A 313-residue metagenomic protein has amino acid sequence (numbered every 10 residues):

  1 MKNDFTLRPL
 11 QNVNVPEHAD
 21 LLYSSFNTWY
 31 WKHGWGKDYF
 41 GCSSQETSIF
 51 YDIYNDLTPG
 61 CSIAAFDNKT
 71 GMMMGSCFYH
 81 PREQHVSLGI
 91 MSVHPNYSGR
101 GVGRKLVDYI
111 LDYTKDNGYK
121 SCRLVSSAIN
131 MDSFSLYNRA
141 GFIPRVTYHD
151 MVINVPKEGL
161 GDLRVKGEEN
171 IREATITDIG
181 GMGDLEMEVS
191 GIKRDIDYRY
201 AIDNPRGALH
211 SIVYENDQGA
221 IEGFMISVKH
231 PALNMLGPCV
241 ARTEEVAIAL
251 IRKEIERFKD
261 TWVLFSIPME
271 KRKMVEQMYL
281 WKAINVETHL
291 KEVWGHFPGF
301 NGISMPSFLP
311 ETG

Functional and structural regions predicted by a protein language model:
M1-K2, N12-G34, G159-V165, T175-E188 (+1 more regions): A short, well-structured alpha-helix characteristic of acyl/acetyltransferase catalytic modules
H18, R139-M235, E245: Amide-forming acyltransferase catalytic core, primarily the GNAT-like/NAT-type and related acyltransferase folds
A19-K69, M73, S190-S211: Active-site rim helix/loop that mediates acceptor-substrate recognition in acyltransferases
C61-A64, G71-H80, S87-S92, V213 (+2 more regions): Conserved beta-strand in the GNAT
Q84, R123-S127, I143-K157, N285-F297: Conserved catalytic-core motifs of GNAT/GCN5-like acyltransferases
L88, T114-I129, F258-M269, H289: Conserved GNAT acetyl-CoA-binding A-motif
I90-V93, G99-D116, S121, F134-R139 (+2 more regions): Conserved acetyl-CoA-binding loop-helix of GNAT-fold acetyltransferases
L290-G313: C-terminal functional modules
